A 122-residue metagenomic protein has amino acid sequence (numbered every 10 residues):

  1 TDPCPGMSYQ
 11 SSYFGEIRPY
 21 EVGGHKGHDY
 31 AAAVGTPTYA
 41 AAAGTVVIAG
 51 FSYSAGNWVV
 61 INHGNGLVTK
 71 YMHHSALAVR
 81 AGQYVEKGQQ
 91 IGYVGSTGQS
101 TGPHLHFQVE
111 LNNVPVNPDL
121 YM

Functional and structural regions predicted by a protein language model:
T1-G56, K87: Surface-exposed, glycine-biased beta-strand/turn segments
Y9, Y71-H73, V116-M122: Short amphipathic beta-strand/extended segments with alternating polar/hydrophobic composition
S11, T45-V47, S75, G92-G95: Conserved positions in beta-strands of structured domains
E16-R18, P37, F51-S54, G66-V68 (+4 more regions): Solvent-exposed loop/turn segments at secondary-structure junctions within structured extracellular/periplasmic domains
G23-K26, A40-A78, P103-V109: Zn2+-dependent peptidoglycan hydrolase active-site motif and core
D29, N57-H63, Q83-M122: Conserved, short, structured surface segments that act as functional micro-motifs
A32, A76-L77, A81: Active-site acidic-Proline motif in GNAT/NAT acetyltransferases
